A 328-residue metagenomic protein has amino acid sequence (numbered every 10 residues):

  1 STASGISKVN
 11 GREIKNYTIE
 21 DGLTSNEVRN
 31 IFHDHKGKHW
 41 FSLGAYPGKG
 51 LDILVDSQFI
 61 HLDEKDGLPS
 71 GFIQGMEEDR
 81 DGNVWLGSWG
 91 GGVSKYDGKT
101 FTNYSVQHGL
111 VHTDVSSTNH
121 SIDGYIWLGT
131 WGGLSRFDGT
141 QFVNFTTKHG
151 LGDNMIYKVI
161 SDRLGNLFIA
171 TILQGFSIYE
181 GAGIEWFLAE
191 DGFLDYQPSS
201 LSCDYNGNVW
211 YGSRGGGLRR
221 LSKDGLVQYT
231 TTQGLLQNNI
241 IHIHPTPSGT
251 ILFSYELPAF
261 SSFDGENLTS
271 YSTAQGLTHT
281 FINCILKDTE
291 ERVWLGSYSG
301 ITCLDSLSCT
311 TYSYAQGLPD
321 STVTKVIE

Functional and structural regions predicted by a protein language model:
S1-E328: Carboxylate-rich, polar loop motifs that coordinate divalent cations or form catalytic acidic clusters
